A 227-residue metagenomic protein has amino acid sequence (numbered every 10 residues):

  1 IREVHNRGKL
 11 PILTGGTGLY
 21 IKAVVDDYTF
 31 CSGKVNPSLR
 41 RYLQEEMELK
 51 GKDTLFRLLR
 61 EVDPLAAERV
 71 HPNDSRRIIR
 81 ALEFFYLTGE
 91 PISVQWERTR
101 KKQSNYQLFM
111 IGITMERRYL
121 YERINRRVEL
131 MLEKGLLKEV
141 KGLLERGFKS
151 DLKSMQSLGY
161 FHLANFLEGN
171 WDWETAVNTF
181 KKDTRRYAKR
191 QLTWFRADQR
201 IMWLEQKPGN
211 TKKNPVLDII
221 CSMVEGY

Functional and structural regions predicted by a protein language model:
I1-Y227: Phosphate/pyrophosphate-binding catalytic cores of soluble transferases and nucleic-acid-acting enzymes
